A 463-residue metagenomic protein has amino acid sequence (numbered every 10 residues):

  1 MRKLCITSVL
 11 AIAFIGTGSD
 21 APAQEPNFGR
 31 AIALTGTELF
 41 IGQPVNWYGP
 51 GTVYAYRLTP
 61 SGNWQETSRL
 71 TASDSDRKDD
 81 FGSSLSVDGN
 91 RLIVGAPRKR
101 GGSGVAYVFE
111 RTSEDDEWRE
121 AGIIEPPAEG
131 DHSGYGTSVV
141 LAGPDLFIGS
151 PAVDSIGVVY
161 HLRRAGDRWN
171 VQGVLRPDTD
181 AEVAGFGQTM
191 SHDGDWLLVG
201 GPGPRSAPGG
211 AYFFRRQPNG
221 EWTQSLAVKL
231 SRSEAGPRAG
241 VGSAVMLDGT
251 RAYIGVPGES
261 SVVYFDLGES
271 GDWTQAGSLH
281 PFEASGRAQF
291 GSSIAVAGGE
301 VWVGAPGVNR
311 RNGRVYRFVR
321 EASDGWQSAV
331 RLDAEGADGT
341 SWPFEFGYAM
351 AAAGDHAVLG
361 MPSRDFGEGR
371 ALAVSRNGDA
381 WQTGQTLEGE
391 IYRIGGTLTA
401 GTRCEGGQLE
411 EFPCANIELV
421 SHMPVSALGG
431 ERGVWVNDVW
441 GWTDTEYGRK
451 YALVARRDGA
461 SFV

Functional and structural regions predicted by a protein language model:
M1-L4: Positively charged n-region of N-terminal signal peptides that target proteins for export
T7-G16: Bacterial N-terminal signal peptides
P22-V463: Feature marking well-ordered beta-strand scaffolds used for ligand recognition
